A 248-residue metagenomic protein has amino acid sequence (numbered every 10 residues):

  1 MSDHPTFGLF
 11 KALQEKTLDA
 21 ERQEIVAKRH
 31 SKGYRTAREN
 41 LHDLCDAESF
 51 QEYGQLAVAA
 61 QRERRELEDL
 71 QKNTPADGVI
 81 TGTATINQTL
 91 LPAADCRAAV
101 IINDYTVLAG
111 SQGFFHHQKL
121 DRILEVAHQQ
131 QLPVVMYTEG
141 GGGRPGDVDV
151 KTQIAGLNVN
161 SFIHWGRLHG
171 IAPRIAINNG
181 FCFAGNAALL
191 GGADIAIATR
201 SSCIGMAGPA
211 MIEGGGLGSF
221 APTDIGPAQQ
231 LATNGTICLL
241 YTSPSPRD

Functional and structural regions predicted by a protein language model:
M1-T85: N-terminal amphipathic, basic-rich helices that act as targeting or association modules
G33-T36, V100, E139, L189-L190 (+1 more regions): Hydrophobic/aromatic residues within transmembrane alpha-helices of multi-pass small-molecule transporters
A84-D104, K119-D147: A structural preference for short, pocket-lining loop segments at secondary-structure junctions
I102-F114: STAS-typified acidic loop motif
F114-Q130, D149-N178: An acidic, glycine-rich surface segment that forms the CoA-thioester-binding/catalytic face of crotonase-fold enzymes
F115, L132-G146, G166-P209: Glycine-rich beta-to-alpha active-site loop
G191-L239: Mobile "lid/hinge" segments at catalytic clefts and subdomain interfaces of large enzymes
Y241-D248: Conserved small/polar residues in nucleotide/adenosyl-binding loops
